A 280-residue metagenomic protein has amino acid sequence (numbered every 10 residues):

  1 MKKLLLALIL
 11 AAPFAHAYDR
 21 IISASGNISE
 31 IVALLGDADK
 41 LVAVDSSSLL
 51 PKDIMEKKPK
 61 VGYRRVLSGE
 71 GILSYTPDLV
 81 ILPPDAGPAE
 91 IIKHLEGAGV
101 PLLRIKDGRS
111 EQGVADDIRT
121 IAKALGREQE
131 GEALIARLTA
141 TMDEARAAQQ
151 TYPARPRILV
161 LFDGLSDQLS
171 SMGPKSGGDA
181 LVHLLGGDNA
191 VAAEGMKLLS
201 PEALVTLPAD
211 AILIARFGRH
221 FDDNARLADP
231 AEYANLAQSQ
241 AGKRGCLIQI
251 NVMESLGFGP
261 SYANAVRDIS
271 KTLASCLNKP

Functional and structural regions predicted by a protein language model:
K3-P13: Sec-dependent N-terminal signal peptides
D19-R20, G113-K123, E132, R216-P280: Structured C-terminal subdomain patch of bacterial secreted/periplasmic proteins
R20-V32, E130-L185: Basic- and aromatic-lined ligand-binding clefts that recognize polyanionic substrates
R20-Y75, L79-D85: A short, structured surface patch at a secondary-structure boundary
S25, P84-D85, E194, A215-R219 (+1 more regions): Short secondary-structure boundary segments
G69-T76, S200-P208: Short helices/loops that flank or line small-molecule/ion binding pockets
E90, D107-T120, R155-G177, H220-D223: Extracytoplasmic ligand-binding site segments that recognize negatively charged/polar headgroups
M172-K197, R216, Q249: His/Asp/Glu-enriched short active-site or ligand-binding loop at hydrolase and phosphoryl-transfer sites
